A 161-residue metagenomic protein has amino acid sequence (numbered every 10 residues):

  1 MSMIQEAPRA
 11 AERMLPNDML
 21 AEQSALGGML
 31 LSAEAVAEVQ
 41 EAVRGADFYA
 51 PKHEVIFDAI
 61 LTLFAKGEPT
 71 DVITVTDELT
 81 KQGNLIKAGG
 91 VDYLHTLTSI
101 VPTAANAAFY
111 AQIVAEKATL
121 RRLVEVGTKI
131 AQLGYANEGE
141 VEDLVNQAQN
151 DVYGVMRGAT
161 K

Functional and structural regions predicted by a protein language model:
M1-A118: Noncatalytic partner-interaction/assembly domains of nucleic-acid and motor enzyme complexes, especially the accessory
V91-T160: Extended, charged alpha-helical coiled-coil/arm scaffolds that mediate oligomerization and mechanical coupling in large
